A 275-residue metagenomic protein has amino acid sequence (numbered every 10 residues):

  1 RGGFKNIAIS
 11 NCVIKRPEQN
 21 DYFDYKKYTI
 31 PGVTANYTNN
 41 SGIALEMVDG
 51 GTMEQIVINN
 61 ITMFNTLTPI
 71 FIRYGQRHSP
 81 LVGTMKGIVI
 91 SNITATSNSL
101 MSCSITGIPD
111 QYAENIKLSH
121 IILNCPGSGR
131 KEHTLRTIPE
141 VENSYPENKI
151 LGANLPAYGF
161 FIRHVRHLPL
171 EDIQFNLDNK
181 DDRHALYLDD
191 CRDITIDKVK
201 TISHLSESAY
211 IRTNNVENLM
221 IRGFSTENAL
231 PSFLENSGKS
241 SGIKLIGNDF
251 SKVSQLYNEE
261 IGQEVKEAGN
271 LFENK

Functional and structural regions predicted by a protein language model:
R1-K275: Extracellular/periplasmic carbohydrate-active domains that bind, remodel, or depolymerize complex polysaccharides
